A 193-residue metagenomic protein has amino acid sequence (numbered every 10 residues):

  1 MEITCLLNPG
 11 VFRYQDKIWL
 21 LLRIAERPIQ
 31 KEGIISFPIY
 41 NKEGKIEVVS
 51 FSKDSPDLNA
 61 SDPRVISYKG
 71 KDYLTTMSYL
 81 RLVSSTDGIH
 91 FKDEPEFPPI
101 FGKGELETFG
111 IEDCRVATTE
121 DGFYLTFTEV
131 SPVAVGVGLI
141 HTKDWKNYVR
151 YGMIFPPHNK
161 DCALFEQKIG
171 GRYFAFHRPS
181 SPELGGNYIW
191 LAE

Functional and structural regions predicted by a protein language model:
M1-F109, A117-A163, Q167-E193: Beta-rich carbohydrate-recognition and catalytic domains
